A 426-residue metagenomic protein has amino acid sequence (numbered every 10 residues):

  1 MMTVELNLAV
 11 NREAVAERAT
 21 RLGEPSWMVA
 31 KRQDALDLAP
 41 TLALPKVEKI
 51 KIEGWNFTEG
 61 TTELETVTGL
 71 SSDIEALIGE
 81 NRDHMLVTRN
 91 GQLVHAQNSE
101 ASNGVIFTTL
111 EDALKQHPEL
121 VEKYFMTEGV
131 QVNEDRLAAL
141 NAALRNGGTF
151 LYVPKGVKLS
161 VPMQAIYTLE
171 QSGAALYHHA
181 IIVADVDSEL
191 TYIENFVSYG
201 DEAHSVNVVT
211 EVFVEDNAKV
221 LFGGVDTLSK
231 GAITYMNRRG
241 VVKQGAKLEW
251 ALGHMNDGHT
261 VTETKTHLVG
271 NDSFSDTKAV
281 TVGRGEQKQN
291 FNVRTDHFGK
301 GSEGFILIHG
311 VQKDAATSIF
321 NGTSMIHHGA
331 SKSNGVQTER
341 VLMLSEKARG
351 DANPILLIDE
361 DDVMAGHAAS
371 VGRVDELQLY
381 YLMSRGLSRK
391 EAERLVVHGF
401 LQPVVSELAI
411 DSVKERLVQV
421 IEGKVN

Functional and structural regions predicted by a protein language model:
M1-V209, D216-K219: Short, low-to-moderate order helix/coil transition modules at the start of elongated helical scaffolds
I106, H117, E122-L387, L401 (+1 more regions): Conserved beta-strand/loop scaffold segments within soluble protein domains that form the structured core and edges
